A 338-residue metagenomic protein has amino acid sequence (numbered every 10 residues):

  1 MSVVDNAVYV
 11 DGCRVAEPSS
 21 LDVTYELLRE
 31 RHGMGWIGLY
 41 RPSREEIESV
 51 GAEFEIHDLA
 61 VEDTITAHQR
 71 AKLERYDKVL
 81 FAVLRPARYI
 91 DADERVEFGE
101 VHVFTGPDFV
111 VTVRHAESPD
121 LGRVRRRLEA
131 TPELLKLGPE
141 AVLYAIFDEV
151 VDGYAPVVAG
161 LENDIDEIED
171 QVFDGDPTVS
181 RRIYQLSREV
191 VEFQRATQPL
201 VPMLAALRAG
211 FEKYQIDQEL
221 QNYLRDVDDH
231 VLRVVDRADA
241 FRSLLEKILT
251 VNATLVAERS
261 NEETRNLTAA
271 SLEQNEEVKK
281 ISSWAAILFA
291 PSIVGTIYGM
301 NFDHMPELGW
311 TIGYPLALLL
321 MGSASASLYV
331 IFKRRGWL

Functional and structural regions predicted by a protein language model:
M1-E133, L137: Divalent-cation
D108, V150, D166-Y298: Membrane-associated alpha-helical segments
S118-L143, D164-D174, Q215: A short, charged helix-loop
P132-V150, Y154, D217-Y223, V227: Long, non-coiled-coil amphipathic alpha-helical linker/lever segments that couple catalytic cores to other domains
V157: A small-molecule sensor/coupling module
L161: Conformational-control "hinges and anchors"
L288-L338: Alpha-helical transmembrane anchor segments
